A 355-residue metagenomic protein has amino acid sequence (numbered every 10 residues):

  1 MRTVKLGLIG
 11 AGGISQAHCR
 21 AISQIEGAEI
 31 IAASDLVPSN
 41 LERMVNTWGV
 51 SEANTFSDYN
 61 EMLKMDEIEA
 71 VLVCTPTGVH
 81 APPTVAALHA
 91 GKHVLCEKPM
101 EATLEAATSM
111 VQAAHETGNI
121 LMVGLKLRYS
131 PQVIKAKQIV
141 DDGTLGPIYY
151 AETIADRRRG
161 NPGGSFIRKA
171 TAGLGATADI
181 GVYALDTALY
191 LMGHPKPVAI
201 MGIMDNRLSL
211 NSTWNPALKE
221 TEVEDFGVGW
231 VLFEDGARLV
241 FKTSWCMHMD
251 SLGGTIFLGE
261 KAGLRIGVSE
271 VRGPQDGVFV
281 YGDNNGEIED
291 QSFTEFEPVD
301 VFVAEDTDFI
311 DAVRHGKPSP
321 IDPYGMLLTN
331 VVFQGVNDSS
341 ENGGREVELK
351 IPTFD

Functional and structural regions predicted by a protein language model:
M1-V50: N-terminal Rossmann-like dinucleotide-binding module
T3, A28, A70-V73, A106 (+2 more regions): C-terminal helix-rich "cap/oligomerization" subdomain common to oxidoreductases
E52-Y59: Conserved SAM-binding strand-loop segment of SAM-dependent methyltransferases
S57, C96, L121-V123, E152 (+2 more regions): Hydrophobic residues in well-ordered beta-strands that form the structural core
A70-Y129, G143: Beta-strand-loop-alpha-helix segment that lines the small-molecule cofactor/substrate pocket of alpha/beta enzymes
G91, G118, G143, G236 (+2 more regions): Glycine-centered short loops/turns at secondary-structure junctions
L127-T221, G343: Predominantly a Rossmann-like dinucleotide-binding segment in NAD(P)-dependent oxidoreductases
D186-Q275, V303-K317, Q334, I351-D355: Contiguous beta-strand/loop segments that form the cofactor/metal-binding neighborhood of enzyme cores
